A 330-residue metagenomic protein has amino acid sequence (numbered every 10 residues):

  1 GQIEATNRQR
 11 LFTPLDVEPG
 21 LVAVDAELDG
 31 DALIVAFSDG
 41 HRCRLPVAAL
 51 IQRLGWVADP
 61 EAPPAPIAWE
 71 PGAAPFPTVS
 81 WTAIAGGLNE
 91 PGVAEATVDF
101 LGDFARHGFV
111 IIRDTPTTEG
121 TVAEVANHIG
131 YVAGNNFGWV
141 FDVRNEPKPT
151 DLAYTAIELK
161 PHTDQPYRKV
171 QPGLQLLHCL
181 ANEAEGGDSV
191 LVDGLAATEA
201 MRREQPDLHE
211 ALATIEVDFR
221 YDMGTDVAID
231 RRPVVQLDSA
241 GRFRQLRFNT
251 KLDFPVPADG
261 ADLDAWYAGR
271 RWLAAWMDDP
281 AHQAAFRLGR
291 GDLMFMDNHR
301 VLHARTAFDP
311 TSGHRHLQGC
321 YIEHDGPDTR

Functional and structural regions predicted by a protein language model:
G1-A5, L28-S38: N-terminal alpha-helical targeting/anchoring segments
G1-V24, A48-E70: A low-complexity, Ser/Thr/Gly/Pro-enriched, surface-exposed linker/loop concept that marks segments flanking
V24-L28, V235-Q236: Short, exposed beta-strand/loop patches in secreted or surface proteins that constitute
D31-F37, C43-L50: Short, structured motif recognition centered on aromatic/hydrophobic residues
A36-H41, R247-K251: Secondary-structure transition/turn motif
H41-L45, T117-G120: Short, surface-exposed beta-strand/loop "edge" segments at domain boundaries and coil↔beta transitions
A62-F109, D114-R330: Active-site environment of non-heme Fe oxygenases that use a 2-His-1-carboxylate facial triad
